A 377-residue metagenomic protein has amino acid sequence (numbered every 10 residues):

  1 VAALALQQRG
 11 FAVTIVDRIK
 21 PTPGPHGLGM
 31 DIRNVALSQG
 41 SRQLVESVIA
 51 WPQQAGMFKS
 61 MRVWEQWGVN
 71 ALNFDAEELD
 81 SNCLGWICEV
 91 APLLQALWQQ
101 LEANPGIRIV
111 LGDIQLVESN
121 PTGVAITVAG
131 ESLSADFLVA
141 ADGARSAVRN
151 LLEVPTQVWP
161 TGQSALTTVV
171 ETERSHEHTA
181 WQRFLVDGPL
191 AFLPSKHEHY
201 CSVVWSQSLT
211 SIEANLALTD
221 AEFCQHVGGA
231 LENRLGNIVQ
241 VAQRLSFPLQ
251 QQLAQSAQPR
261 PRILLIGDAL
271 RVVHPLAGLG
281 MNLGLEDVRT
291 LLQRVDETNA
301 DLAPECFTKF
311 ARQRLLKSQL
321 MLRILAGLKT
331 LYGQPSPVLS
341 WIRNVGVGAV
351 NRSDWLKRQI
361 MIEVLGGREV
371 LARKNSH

Functional and structural regions predicted by a protein language model:
Q7-D31: Glycine-rich FAD pyrophosphate-binding loop
I15-V16, A140, I266: Generic enzyme active-site microenvironment
G29-Q66: N-terminal FAD cofactor-binding segment of flavoenzymes
V45, P121, E131-S132, F137-L249: Conserved FAD-binding catalytic core of PHBH/FMO-like flavoproteins
A55-L151, W159-S164: Conserved N-terminal helical subregion
I212-L302: FAD/FMN-dependent oxidoreductases across multiple families
Q293-H377: C-terminal helical "tail/cap" subdomain of flavin- and related membrane-associated enzymes
